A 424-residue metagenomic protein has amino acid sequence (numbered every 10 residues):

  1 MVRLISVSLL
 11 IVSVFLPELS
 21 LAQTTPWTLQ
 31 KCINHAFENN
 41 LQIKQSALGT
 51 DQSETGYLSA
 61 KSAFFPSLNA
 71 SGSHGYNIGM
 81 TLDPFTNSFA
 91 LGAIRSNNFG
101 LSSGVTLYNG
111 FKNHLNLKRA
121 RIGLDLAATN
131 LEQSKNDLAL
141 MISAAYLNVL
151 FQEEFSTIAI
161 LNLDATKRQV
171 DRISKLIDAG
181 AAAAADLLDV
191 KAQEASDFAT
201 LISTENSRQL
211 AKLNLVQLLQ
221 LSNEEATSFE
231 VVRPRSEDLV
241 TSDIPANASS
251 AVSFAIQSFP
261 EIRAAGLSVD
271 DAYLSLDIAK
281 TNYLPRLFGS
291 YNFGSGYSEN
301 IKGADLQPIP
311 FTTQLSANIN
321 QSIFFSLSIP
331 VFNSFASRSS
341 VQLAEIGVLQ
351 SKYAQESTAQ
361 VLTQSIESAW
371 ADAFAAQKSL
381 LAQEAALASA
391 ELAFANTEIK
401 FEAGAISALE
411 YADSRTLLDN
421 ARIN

Functional and structural regions predicted by a protein language model:
M1-L29, N40: Bacterial Sec-dependent N-terminal signal peptides
A22-N69, S73, G79, N223 (+3 more regions): Bacterial Sec-pathway N-terminal export signals of envelope proteins
Q23-T25, S71-V105, P234-D243, D277 (+1 more regions): Small/polar, glycine/serine/threonine/aspartate-rich low-complexity segments that form flexible
N34-K44, D51-P66, A93, G100-R119 (+8 more regions): A glycine-/polar-enriched beta->alpha junction
Q45-A60, S134, L138-T157, A211 (+3 more regions): Amphipathic alpha-helical coiled-coil segments
S96-N98, A144, D189, S196 (+2 more regions): Transmembrane beta-barrel architecture of outer-membrane proteins
G100-S102, Y146, K212, V252 (+3 more regions): Membrane-embedded beta-strand positions in outer-membrane beta-barrel channels/transporters
D137-F254, D372, A376, N396 (+1 more regions): Periplasmic alpha-helical coiled-coil/stalk elements that build and connect Gram-negative outer-membrane
